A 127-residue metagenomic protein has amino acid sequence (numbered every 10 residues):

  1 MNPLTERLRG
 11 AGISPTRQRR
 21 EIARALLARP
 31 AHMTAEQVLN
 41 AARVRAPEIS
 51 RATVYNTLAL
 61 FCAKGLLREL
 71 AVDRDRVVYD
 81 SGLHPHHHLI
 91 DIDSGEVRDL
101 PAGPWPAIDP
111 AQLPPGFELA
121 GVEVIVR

Functional and structural regions predicted by a protein language model:
M1-G12: Short, Lys/Arg-enriched N-terminal segment that forms or immediately precedes the first helix of a structured domain
I13, L27-P30, V44-R45: Short helix-capping/hinge SLiMs at alpha-helix to coil transitions
R20-A25, Q37: Pre-recognition alpha-helix immediately N-terminal to the DNA-recognition helix within helix-turn-helix or winged-helix
Q37-R43: A short acidic, leucine-rich amphipathic alpha-helix
V54-K64: Basic amphipathic alpha-helical segments that dock to polyanions
A63-R127: Non-DNA-binding regulatory cores of transcription-related proteins, predominantly C-terminal effector-binding
